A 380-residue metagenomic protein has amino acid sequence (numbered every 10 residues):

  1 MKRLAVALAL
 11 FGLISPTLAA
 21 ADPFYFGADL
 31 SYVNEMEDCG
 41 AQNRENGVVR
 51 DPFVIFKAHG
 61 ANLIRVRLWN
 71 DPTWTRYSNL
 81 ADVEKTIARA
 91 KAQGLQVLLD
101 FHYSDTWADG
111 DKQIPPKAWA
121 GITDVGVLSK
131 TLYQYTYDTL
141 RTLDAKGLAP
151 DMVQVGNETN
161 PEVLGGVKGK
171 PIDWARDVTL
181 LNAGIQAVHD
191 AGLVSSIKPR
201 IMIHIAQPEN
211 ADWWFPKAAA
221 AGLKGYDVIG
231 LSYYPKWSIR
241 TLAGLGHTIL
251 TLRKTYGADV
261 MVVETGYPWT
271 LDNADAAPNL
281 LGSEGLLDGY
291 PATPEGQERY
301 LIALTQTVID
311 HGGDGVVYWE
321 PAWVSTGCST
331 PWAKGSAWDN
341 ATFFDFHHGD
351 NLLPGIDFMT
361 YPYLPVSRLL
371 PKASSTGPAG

Functional and structural regions predicted by a protein language model:
A5-P16: Bacterial N-terminal signal peptides
D22, D51-G60, K85-Q93, R141-L148 (+3 more regions): Acidic (Asp/Glu)-rich catalytic clusters
D22-K85, R89-Q96, S104-L132, G230 (+1 more regions): N-terminal substrate-binding region of glycoside hydrolase catalytic domains
A28, F56, D100, V153 (+4 more regions): Conserved, mostly hydrophobic/aromatic
G40-K57, L132-T142, E209-A220, E298-L304: Short, acidic/polar
A41, T251, T270-A303, T307 (+2 more regions): Aromatic-rich peripheral "rim/lid" segments of glycoside hydrolase catalytic domains that contact and position glycan
P52-F53, D190-R200, E209-L286, I302-D310 (+1 more regions): Glycoside hydrolase catalytic-domain groove-lining segments
N79-D82, D109-A219, K224-Y226, I239-H247 (+1 more regions): Active-site cleft segment of glycoside hydrolase catalytic domains centered on the general acid/base Glu
